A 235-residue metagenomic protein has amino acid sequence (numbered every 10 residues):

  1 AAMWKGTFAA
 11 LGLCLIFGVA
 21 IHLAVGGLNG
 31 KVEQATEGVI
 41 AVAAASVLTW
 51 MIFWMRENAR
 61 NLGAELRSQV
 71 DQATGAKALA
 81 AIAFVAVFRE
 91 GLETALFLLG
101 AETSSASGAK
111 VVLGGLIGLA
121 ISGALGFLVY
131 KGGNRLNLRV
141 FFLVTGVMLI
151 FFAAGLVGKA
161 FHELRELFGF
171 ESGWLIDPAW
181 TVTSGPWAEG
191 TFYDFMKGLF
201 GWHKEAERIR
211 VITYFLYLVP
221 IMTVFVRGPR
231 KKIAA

Functional and structural regions predicted by a protein language model:
A1-A235: Multi-pass alpha-helical transmembrane bundle typical of ion/small-solute transporters and intramembrane aspartyl
